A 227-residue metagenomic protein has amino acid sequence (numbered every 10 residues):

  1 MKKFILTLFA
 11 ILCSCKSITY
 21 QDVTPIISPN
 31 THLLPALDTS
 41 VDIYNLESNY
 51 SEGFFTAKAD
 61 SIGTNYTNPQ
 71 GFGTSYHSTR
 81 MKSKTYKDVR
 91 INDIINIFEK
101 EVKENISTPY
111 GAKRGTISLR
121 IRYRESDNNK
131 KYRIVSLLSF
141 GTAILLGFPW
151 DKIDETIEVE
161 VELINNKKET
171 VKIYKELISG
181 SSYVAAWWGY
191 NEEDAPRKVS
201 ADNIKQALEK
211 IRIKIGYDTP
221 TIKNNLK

Functional and structural regions predicted by a protein language model:
F4-L12: Sec-dependent N-terminal signal peptides
C15-V102, S107-K113, T219-K227: A structural "domain/chain start" motif
K16-I27, W150-E160, K167-K227: C-terminal/domain-edge helix-coil "capping" segments
V41-I43, F98, V102, I117-I121 (+2 more regions): Hydrophobic beta-strand residues in large extracellular and virion-surface proteins
L46-G63, Y123-N128, T170-Y174, S181-S182: Short, solvent-exposed beta-strand-terminating loops
N65-G71, K131-I153, S181-D194: Alpha-helical membrane-targeting segments
A112-K167: Surface-exposed short loop/turn segments
